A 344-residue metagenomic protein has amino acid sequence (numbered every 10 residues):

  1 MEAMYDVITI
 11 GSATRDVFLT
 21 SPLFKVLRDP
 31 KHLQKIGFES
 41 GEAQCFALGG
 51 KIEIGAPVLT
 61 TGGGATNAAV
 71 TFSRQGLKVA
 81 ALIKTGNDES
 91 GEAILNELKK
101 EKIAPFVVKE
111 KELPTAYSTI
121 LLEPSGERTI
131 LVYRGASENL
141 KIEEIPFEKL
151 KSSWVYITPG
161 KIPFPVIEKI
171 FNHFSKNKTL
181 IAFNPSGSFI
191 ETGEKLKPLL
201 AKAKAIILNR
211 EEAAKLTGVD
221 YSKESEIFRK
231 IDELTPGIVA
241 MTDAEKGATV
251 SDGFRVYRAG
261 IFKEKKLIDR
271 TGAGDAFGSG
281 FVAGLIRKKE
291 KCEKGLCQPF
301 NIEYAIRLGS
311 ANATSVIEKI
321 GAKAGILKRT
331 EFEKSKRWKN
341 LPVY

Functional and structural regions predicted by a protein language model:
M1-A80, V343-Y344: Glycine-rich phosphate/adenosyl-contacting loop at the front of the ribokinase-like
M1-T14, L19, K31-Q34, I190 (+1 more regions): Conserved phosphate-binding/catalytic region of the ribokinase-like
E2, E148-L150, L200-A201: A short, aliphatic-rich alpha-helical micro-motif
I8, A80, Y156, I181-N184 (+1 more regions): Structural detector of well-ordered beta-strand residues that form the stable sheet scaffold of enzyme domains
F72, N209, G274: Short, conserved phosphate/pyrophosphate- and ester-handling motifs at nucleotide-, phospho-/glycolipid
K99-L113: A glycine-rich helix N-cap at a beta->alpha junction
F106-E110, I120-K161: Conserved phosphate-binding/catalytic loop of the ribokinase/pfkB sugar-kinase fold
W154-R229, K246-A248: Conserved beta-alpha-beta core of the PfkB/ribokinase-like small-molecule kinase fold
